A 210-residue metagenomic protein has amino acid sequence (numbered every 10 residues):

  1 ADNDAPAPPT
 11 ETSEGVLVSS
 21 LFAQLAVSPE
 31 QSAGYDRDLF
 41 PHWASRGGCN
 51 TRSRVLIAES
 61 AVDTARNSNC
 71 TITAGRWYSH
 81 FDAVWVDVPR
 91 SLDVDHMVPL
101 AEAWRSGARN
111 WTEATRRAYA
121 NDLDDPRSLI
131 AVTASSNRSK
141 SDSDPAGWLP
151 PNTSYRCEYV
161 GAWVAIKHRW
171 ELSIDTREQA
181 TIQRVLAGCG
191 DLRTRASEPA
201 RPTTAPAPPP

Functional and structural regions predicted by a protein language model:
D2-G47, T176-E178, D191, S197-P210: N-terminal module-boundary/linker segments of secreted carbohydrate-active enzymes
E14, R66-T73, S128-V132: Compositionally biased, low-hydrophobicity segments enriched in charged and small polar residues
F22-P29, L39, E59-T64, N137 (+3 more regions): Generic secondary-structure transition motif, activating predominantly at the C-termini of alpha-helices
L25, R46-G47, N69, A120-D124: A general structural signal for short secondary-structure junctions and capping/turn motifs
P29-L100: Secreted/periplasmic proteins that engage bacterial cell-wall peptidoglycan
W77-P210: Domain-level detector of nuclease and nuclease-like folds in predominantly extracellular/periplasmic contexts
